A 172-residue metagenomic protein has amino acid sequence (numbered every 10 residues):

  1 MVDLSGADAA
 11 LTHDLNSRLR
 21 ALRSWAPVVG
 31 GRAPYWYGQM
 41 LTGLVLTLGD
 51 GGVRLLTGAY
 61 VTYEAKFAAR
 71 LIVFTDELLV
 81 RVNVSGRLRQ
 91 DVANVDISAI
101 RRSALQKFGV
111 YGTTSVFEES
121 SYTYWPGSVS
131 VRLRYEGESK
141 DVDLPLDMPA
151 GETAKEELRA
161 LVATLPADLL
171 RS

Functional and structural regions predicted by a protein language model:
M1-V73: Anionic N-terminal interaction surfaces
A10, S139-S172: Terminal and domain-flanking low-complexity segments
L44-L48, N83, A104, L133 (+2 more regions): Hydrophobic, Leu/Ile/Phe/Ala-enriched alpha-helical segments that form helix-helix packing faces
T57-L71, D76-S128, D168, S172: Phosphoinositide-binding peripheral membrane targeting modules
G86, V131-E138: Short acidic, glycine-rich loop/turn motifs
S98, Q106, R134, P145-D147: A structural detector for beta-sheet-dominated domains
